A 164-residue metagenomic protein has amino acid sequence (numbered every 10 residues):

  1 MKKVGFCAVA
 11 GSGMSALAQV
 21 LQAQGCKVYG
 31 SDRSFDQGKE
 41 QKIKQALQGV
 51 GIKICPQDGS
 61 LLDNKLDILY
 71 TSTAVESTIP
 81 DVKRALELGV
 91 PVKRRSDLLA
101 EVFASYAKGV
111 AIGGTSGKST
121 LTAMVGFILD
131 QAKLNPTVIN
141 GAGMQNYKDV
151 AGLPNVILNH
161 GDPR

Functional and structural regions predicted by a protein language model:
M1-L98: N-terminal leader/targeting and accessory segments in enzymes
V20-A23, K44-Q45, L61-L62, T73-R164: Phosphate-binding loop of NTP-binding sites
